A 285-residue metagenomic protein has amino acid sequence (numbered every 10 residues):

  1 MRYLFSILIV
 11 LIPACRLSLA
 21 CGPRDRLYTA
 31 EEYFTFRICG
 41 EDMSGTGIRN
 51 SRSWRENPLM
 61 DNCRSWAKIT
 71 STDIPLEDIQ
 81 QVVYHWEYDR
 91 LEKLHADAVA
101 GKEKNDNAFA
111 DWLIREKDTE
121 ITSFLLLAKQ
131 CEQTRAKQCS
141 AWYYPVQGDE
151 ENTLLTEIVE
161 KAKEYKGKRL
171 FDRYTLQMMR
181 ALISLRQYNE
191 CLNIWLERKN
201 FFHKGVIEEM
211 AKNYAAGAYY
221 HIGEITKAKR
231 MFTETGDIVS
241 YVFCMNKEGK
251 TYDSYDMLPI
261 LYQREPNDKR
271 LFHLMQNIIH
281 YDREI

Functional and structural regions predicted by a protein language model:
M1-R2, S18: Phosphate/pyrophosphate-recognition segments in soluble nucleotide-handling domains
Y3-P13: Sec-dependent N-terminal signal peptides
R16-R180, L185-I285: Extracytoplasmic/secretory-pathway proteins
